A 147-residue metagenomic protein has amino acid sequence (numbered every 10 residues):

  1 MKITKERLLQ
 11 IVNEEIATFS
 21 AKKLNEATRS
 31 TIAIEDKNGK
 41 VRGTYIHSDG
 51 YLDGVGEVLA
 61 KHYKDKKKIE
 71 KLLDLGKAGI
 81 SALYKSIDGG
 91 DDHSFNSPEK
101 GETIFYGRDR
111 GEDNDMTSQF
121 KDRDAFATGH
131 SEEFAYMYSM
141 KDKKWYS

Functional and structural regions predicted by a protein language model:
M1-E26: Protein-protein interaction and targeting regions used for scaffolding, dimerization, and localization
N25-T31, S48-D53: His-enriched metal-coordination microenvironments in redox/metal-binding proteins
R29-I34, Y136: Short beta-strand scaffold segments in enzyme catalytic cores
I34, G43, Y51, K68-I69: Catalytic phosphate/metal-binding cores of nucleic-acid and nucleotide-processing enzymes, i.e., regions that mediate
E35-K40, S139-D142: Short acidic-glycine loop/turn motifs at beta-strand connectors
G43-L59: Glycine-rich catalytic cores of cysteine/serine-nucleophile enzymes that process amide/ester linkages in cell-envelope
H62-S147: Low-complexity intrinsically disordered segments
